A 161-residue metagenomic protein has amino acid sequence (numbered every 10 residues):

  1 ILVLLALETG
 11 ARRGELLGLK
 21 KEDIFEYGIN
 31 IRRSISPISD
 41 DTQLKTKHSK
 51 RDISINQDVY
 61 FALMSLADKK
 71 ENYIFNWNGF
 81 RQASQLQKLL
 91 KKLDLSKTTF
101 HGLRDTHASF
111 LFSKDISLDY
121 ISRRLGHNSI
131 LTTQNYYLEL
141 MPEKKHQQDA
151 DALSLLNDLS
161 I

Functional and structural regions predicted by a protein language model:
I1: P-loop NTP-binding/switch modules centered on Walker-like glycine-rich loops
L4, E8-E15, K88, R104-N128 (+1 more regions): C-terminal catalytic core of tyrosine-transesterase DNA break-rejoin enzymes
G18-S65: Conserved tyrosine-mediated DNA breakage-rejoining catalytic core shared by Y-recombinases
G28-R32, T99, F110, S122-L140 (+1 more regions): Short functional hotspots where side chains directly engage DNA or cofactors
D41-K50, N72-N78, D94-G102, P142-E143: Short, contiguous acidic/charged loop-to-helix segments that flank catalytic cores in large enzymes
D41-Q43, N135, E139-I161: DNA/chromatin major-groove-contacting recognition/catalytic segments
N56-S96: Active-site/catalytic core of tyrosine-dependent DNA strand-transfer enzymes
N76, Q82, L93, F100-G102 (+2 more regions): Recognition helices and adjacent regulatory flanks at domain boundaries
